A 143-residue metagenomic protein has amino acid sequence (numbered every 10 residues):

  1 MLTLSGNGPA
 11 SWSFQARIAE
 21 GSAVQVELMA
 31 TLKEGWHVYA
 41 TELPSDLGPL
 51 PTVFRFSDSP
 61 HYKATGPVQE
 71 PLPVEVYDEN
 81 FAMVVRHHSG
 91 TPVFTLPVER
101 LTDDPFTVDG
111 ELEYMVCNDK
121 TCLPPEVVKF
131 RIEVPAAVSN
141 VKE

Functional and structural regions predicted by a protein language model:
M1-E143: Extracellular/lumen-exposed scaffold segments
